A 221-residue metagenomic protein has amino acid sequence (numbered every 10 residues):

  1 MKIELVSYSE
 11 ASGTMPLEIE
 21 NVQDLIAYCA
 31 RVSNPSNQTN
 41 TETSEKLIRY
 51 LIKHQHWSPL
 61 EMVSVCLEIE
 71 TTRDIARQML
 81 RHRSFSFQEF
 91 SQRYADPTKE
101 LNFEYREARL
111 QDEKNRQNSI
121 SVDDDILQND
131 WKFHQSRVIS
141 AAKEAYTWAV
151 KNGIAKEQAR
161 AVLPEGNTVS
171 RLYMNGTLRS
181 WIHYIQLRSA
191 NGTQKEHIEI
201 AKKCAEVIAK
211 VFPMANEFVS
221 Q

Functional and structural regions predicted by a protein language model:
M1-Q221: Family-specific signature for flavin-dependent thymidylate synthase
